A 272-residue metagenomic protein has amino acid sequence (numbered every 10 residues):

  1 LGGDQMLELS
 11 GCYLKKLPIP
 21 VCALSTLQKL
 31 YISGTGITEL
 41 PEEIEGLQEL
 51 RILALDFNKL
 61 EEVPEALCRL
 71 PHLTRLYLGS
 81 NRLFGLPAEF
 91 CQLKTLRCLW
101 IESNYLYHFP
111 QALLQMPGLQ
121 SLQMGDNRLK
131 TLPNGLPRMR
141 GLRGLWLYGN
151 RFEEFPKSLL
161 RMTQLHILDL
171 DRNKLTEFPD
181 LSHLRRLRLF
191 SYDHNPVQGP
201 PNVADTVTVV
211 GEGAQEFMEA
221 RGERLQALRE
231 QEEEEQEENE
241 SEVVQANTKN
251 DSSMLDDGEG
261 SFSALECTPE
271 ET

Functional and structural regions predicted by a protein language model:
L1, C22-T26, E45-L50, C68-L73 (+6 more regions): Leucine-rich repeat
L1-T38, L50-I52: LRR N-terminal entry segment and analogous cap-like coil->beta motifs
Q5-L7, L30-I32, L50-L55, L73-L78 (+5 more regions): Conserved hydrophobic beta-strand positions in leucine-rich repeat
C12, T35, N58, L78-N81 (+5 more regions): Consensus "Asn ladder" position of solenoid repeat domains
L17-P20, L40-E43, V63-A66, L86-A88 (+5 more regions): The feature encodes a structural signal of leucine-rich repeats
S33-Q115: A generic tandem-repeat structural signature
F84-I167: Eukaryotic tandem repeat interaction scaffolds
G144-D257: Leucine-rich repeat domain C-terminal region
